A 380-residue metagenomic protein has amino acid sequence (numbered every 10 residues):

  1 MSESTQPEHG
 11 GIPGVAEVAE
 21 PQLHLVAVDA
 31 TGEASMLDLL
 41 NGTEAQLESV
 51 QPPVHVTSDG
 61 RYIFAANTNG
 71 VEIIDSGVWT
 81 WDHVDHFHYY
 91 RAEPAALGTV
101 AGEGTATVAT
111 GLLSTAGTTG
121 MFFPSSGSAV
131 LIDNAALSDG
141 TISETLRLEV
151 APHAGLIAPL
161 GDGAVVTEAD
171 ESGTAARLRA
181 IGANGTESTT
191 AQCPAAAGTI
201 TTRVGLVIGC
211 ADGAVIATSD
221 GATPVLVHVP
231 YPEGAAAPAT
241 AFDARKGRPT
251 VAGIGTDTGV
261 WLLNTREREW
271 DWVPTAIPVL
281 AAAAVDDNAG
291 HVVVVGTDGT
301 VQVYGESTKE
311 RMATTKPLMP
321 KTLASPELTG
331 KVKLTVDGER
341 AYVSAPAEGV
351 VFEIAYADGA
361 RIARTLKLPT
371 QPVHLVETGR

Functional and structural regions predicted by a protein language model:
M1-L23, N184-G185, R380: N-terminal low-complexity, Pro/Thr-rich disordered segments that flank secretion/membrane-targeting signals
G10-V18, S49-Y62, E93-G117, R147-D162 (+5 more regions): Repeated scaffold domains used in trafficking and secretory/extracellular systems, primarily beta-propellers
E17-D29, H55-I73, T110-L131, G155-S172 (+6 more regions): Short beta-strand elements that form the blades of beta-propeller/WD-repeat-like and other beta-sheet-rich scaffold
L37-N41, I74-V78, V130-L137, R179-G182 (+4 more regions): Structural recognition of the beta-propeller blade-terminating site
L40-E48, D82-A106, S138-E149, N184-Q192 (+4 more regions): A short beta-strand motif characteristic of beta-propeller blades
D162, T167-G290: Acidic, serine/threonine- and glycine-rich low-complexity intrinsically disordered segments that serve as flexible
G259-P346: Intrinsically disordered, low-complexity segments enriched in Gly and acidic/Ser/Thr residues that form flexible
S344-R380: Blade-level signature of beta-propeller repeat domains, shared across WD40, Kelch, NHL, RCC1 and BNR/Asp-box propellers
